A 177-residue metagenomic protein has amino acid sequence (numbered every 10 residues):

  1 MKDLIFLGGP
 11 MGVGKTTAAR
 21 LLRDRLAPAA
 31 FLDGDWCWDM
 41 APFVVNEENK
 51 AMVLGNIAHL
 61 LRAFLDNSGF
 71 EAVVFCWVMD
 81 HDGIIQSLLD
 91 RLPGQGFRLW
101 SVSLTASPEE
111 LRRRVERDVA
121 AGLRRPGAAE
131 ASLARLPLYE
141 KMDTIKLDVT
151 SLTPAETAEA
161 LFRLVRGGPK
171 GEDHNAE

Functional and structural regions predicted by a protein language model:
M1-L4, F70: Pre-Walker A (Motif I) flank of P-loop NTPase domains
L7: Hydrophobic anchor at the beta1->P-loop junction of P-loop NTPases
P10: P-loop (Walker A) phosphate-binding loop of NTP-binding proteins
V13: ATP-binding Walker
T16-R62: Conserved substrate/cofactor phosphate-moiety recognition/catalytic segment in nucleotide-dependent phosphotransferases
M52-G96: Glycine-rich phosphate-binding loop used to anchor ATP phosphates in small-molecule kinases, encompassing both
Q95-V115: Conserved phosphate-donor/acceptor-positioning beta-strand/loop module used by diverse small-molecule
R117-A160, E177: Small-molecule kinase domains that catalyze NTP-dependent phosphoryl transfer to phosphate-bearing small molecules
